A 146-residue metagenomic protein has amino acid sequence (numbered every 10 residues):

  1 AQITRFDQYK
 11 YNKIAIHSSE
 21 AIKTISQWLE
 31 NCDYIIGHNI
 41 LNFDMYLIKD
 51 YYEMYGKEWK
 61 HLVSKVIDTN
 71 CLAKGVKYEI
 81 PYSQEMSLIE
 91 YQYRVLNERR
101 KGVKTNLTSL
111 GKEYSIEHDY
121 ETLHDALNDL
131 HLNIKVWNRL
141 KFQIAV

Functional and structural regions predicted by a protein language model:
A1-H61, K101-Y114, H124: Conserved non-catalytic scaffold segment of RNase H-like nuclease domains
A1-K13, T69-N128: Active-site-proximal helix-loop-helix substrate-binding element of RNase H-like nuclease domains
L29, Y46-V66, A73-I80, I134-V146: Catalytic phosphate/metal-binding cores of nucleic-acid and nucleotide-processing enzymes, i.e., regions that mediate
C32-Y34, S115-Y120, K141-V146: Generic structural signal for short, solvent-exposed loop/turn connectors between secondary structure elements
G37, I67-D68: General beta-strand structural signal in soluble alpha/beta enzymes
L41-N42, C71, L132: Short, glycine/acidic-enriched loop or turn micro-motifs at the edges of active sites
A126-V136: Alpha-helical transmembrane segments that form the membrane-embedded catalytic/substrate-binding core of multi-pass
